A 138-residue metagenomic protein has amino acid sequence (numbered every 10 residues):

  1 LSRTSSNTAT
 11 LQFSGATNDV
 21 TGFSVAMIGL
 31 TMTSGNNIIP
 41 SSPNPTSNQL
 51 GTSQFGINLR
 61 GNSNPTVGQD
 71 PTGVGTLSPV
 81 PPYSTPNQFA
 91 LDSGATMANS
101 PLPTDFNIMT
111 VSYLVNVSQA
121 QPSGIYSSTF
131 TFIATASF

Functional and structural regions predicted by a protein language model:
L1-F138: Signature of Gram-negative chaperone-usher
